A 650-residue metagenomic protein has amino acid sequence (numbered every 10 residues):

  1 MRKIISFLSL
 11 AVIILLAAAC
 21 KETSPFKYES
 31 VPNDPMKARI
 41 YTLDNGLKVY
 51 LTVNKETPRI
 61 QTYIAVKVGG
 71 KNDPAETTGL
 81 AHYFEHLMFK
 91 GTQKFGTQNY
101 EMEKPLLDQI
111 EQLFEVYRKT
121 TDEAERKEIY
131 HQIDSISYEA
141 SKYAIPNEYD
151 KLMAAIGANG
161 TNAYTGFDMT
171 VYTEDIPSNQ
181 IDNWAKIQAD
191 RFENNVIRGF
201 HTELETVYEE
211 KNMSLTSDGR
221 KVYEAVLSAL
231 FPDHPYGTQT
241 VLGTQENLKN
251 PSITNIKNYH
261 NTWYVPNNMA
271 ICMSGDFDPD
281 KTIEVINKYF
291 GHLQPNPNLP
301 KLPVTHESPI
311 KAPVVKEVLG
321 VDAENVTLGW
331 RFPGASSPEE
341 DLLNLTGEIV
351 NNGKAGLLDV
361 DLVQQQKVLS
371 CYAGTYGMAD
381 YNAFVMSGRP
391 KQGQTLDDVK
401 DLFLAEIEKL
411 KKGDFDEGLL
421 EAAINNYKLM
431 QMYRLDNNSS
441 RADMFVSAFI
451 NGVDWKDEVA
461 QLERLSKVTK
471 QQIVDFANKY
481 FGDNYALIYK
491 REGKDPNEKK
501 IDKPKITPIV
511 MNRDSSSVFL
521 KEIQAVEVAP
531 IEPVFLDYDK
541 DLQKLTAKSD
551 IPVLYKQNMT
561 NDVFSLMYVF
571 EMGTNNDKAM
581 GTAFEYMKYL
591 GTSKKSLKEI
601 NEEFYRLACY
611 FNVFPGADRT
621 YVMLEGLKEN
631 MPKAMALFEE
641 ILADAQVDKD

Functional and structural regions predicted by a protein language model:
M1-P25: Bacterial Sec-dependent N-terminal signal peptides
C20-L51, D278-L319, N325, G329 (+3 more regions): Proteolytic maturation boundary segments
T52, T57-G70, G79-A81, T97-D190 (+9 more regions): M16 family metallopeptidases and their MPP-like homologs
A75, L87-N99: Metal-associated gating/positioning segment near the N- to mid-region
L204-E205, G219, Y223, I253-Y289 (+1 more regions): Non-catalytic, conformational "gating/processing" segments within enzyme and secreted inhibitor domains
Y208-T216, T305-L319, A423-R434, L624-L627: Short, conserved secondary-structure transition motifs
